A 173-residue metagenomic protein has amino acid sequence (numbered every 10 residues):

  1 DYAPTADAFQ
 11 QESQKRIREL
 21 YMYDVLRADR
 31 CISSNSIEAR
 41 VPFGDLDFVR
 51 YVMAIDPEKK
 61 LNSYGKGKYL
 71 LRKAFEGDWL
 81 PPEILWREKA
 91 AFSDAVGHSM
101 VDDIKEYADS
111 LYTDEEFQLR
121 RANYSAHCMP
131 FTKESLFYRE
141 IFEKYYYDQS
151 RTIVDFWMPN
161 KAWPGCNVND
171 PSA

Functional and structural regions predicted by a protein language model:
P4-A173: Adenosyl-5′-phosphate
